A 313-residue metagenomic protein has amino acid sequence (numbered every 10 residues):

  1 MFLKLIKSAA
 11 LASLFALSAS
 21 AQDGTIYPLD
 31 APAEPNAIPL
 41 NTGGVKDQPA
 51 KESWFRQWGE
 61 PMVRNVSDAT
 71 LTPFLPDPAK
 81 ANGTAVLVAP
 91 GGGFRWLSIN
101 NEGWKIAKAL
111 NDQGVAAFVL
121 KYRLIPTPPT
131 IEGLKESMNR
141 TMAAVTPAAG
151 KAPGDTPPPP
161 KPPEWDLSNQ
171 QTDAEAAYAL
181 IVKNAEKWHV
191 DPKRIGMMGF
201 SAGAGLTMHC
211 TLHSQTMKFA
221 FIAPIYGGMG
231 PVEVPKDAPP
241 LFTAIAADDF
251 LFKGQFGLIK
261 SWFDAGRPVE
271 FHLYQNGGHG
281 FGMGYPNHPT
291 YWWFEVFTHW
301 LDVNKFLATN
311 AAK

Functional and structural regions predicted by a protein language model:
D23-K80, D112: N-terminal cap/lid segment of alpha/beta-hydrolase-fold proteins
N82-G91: Short beta-strand element of the alpha/beta-hydrolase
N100-V119, K260: Short amphipathic alpha-helix adjacent to the substrate-entry channel of hydrolases
G133-E186, E295-V296: Alpha/beta-hydrolase active-site loop
W165-A238: Primarily recognizes the serine-hydrolase "nucleophile elbow" in alpha/beta-hydrolase and SGNH/GDSL folds
F242-I245: Short beta-strand/loop motif that positions the catalytic acidic residue of the alpha/beta-hydrolase fold
A247-K253: Acidic catalytic loop of the alpha/beta-hydrolase fold
F263, R267-K313: C-terminal catalytic histidine-bearing segment of alpha/beta-hydrolase fold enzymes
